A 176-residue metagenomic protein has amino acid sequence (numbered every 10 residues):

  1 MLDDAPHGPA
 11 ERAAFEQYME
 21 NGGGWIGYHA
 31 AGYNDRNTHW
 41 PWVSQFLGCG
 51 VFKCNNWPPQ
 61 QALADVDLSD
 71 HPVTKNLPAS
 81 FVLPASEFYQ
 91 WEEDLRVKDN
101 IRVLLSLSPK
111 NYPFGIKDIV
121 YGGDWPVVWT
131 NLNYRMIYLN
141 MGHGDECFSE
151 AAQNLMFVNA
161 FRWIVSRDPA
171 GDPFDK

Functional and structural regions predicted by a protein language model:
M1, M19, G24-H29, R102-L105 (+2 more regions): Structural recognition of the beta-strand scaffold that forms the well-ordered cores of secreted hydrolase catalytic
L2-A5, G115-I116: Short, flexible loop segments at the rims of nucleotide/cofactor-binding pockets, characterized by
A5-A79: A glycine-rich, often tryptophan-bearing local segment used as a flexible ligand/cofactor-contacting loop or short
R12-M19, E92, P126, F157 (+1 more regions): Short amphipathic alpha-helical segments and helix-helix/interface helices
W42-C49, W91-I101, G142, N154-P169: Oxidoreductase and adenylate-handling cofactor-binding alpha/beta cores
F52-N133: Catalytic beta-strand/loop cores that center a nucleophilic Ser/Cys/Thr and support acyl-enzyme chemistry
K110-V127, N131-K176: Extracellular ligand-binding/catalytic regions of CAZymes and related secreted enzymes and adhesion modules
